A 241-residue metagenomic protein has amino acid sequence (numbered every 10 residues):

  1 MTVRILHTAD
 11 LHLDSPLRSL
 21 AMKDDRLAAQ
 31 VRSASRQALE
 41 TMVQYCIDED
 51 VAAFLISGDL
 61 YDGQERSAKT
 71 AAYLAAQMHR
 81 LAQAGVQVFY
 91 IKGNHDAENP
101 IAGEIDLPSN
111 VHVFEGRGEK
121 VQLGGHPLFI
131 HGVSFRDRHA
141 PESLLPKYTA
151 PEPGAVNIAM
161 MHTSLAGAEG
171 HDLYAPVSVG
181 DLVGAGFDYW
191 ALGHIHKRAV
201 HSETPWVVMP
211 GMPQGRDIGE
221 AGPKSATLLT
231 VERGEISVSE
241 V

Functional and structural regions predicted by a protein language model:
M1-A72: N-terminal active-site segment of His-dependent metallophosphoesterases
A53, Q64-V208, M212-S237: His/Asp/Glu-rich metal-coordinating catalytic cores of metallo-dependent phosphodiesterases/hydrolases acting on
S239-V241: Flexible, low-complexity linker/loop segments at domain and module junctions
